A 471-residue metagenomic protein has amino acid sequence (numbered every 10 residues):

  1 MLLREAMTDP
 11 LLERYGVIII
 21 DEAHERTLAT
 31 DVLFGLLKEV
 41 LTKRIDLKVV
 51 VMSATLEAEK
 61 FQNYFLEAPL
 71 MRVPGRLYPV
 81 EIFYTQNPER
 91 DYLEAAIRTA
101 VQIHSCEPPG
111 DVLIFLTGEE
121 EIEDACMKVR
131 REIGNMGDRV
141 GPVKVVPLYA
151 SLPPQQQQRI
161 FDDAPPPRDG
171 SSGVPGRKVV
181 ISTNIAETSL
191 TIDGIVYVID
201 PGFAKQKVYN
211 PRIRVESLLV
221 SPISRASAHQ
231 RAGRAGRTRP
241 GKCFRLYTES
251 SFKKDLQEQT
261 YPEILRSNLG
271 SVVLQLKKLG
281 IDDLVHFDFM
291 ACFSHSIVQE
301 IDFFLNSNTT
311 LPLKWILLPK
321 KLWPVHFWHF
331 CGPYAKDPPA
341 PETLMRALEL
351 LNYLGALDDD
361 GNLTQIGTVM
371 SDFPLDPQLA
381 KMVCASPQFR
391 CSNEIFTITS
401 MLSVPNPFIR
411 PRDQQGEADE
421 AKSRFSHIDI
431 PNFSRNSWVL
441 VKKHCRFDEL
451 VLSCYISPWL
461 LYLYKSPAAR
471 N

Functional and structural regions predicted by a protein language model:
M1-M382, F389: P-loop NTPase motor module signature
D302, S307-K314, L318-K321, F327-H329 (+2 more regions): Acidic, serine/threonine- and proline-rich low-complexity intrinsically disordered segments
